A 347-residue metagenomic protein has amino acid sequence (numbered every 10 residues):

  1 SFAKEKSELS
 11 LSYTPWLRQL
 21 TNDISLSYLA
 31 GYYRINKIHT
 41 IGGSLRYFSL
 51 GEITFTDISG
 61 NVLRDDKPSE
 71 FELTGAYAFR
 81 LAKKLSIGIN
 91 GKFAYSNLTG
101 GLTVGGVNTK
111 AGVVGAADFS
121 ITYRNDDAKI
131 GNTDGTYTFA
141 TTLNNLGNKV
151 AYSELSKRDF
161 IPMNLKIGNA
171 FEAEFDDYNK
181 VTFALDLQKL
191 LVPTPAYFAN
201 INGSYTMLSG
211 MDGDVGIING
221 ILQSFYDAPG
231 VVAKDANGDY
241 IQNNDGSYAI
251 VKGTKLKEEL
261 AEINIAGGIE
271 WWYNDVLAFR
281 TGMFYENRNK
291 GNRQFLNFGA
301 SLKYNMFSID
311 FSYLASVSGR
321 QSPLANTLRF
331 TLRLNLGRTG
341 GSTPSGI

Functional and structural regions predicted by a protein language model:
S1-I347: Subset of outer-membrane beta-barrel
